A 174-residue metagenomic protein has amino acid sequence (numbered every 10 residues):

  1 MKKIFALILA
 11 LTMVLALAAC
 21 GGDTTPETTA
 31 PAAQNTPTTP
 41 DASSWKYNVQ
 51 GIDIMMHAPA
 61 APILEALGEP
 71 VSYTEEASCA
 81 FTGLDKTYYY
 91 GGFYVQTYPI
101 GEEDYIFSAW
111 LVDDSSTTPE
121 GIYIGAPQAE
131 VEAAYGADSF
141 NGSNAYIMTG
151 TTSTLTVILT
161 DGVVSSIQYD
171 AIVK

Functional and structural regions predicted by a protein language model:
M1-I4, I8: Positively charged n-region of N-terminal signal peptides that target proteins for export
A6, G22-L67: N-terminal, intrinsically disordered, polar/charged segments of Gram-positive cell-envelope systems that serve as
L11-T12: Repetitive helical segments and hydrophobic/amphipathic motifs
L15-A19: C-terminal motif of bacterial Sec signal peptides marking the signal peptidase cleavage site
V49, P62-G101, Y123-I172: A cross-family detector of function-defining hotspots
I52-M56, T118-I124: Short, surface-exposed ligand-recognition loops at beta-strand->loop->(often short) alpha-helix junctions that present
A109-W110, I167: Beta-strand-dense domains in secreted/periplasmic systems and polymorphic toxin scaffolds
D114-S115, A171-K174: A short acidic/small-residue loop/turn micro-motif
